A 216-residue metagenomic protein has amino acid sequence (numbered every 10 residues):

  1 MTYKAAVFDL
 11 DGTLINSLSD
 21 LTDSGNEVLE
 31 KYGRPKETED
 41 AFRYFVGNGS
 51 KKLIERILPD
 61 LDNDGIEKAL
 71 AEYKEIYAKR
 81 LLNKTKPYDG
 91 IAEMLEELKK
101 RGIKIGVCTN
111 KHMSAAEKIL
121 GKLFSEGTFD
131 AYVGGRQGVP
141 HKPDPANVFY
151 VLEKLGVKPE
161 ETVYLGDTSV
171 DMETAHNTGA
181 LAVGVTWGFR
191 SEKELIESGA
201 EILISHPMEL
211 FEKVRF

Functional and structural regions predicted by a protein language model:
M1-Y44: Active-site neighborhood of HAD-like aspartate-dependent phosphohydrolases
G25, I91-G121: Substrate-recognition element of Asp-dependent hydrolases with the DxDx(T/V) motif
L29-L61, D89: Alpha-helical substrate-recognition element adjacent to the catalytic core
Y32, R56-E93, R101: Metal-dependent phosphoesterase signature
N83-K86, H112-L165, S169-T178, E192-E194: Substrate-recognition "cap/lid" segment bordering the active-site pocket of phosphatases
K100-I103, L155-E161, F216: Glycine-rich phosphate-binding loop signature in dinucleotide/nucleotide-binding domains
I202-H206: Short acidic-hydrophobic, aromatic-tinged amphipathic segments that line or gate anion-handling sites
